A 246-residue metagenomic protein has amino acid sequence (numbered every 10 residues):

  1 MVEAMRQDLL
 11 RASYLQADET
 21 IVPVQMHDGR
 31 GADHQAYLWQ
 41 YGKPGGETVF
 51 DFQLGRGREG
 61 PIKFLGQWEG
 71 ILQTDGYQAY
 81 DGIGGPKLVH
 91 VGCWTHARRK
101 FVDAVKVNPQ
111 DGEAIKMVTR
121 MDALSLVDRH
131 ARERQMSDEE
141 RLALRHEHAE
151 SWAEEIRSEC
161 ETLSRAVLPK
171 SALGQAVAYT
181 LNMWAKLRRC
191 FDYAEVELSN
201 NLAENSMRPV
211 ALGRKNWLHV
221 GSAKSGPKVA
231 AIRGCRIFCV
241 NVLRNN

Functional and structural regions predicted by a protein language model:
M1-N246: Catalytic center-proximal scaffold of phosphoryl-transfer enzymes
